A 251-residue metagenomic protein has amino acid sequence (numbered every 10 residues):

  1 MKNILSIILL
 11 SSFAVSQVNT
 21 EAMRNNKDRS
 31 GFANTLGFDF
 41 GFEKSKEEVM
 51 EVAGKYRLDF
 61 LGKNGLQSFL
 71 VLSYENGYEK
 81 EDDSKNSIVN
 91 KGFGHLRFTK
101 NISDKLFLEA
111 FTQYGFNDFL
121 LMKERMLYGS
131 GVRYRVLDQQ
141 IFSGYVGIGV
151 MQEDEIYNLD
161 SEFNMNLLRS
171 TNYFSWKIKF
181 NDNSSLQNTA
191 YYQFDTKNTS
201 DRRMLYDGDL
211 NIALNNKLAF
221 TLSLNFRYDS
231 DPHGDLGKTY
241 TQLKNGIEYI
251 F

Functional and structural regions predicted by a protein language model:
Q17-F69: Short glycine/proline- and aromatic-enriched beta-strand/turn motifs that initiate or cap beta-hairpins
S30-F32, E48-V52, I88-G92, E124-Y128 (+4 more regions): Residues that define the transmembrane beta-barrel architecture of outer-membrane proteins
F32, N64-L70, K105-L108, Q140-G144 (+2 more regions): Repeated loop/turn-to-beta-strand initiation elements of outer-membrane beta-barrel proteins
F38-F42, L70-N76, A110-Y114, S130 (+4 more regions): Transmembrane beta-barrel strands of outer-membrane/channel proteins
F40-F42, L58-F60, K100, Y134-V136 (+5 more regions): Residue-level signature of outer-membrane beta-barrel architecture
F42-M50, D82-I88, F116-E124, D195-R203 (+1 more regions): Solvent-exposed loop/turn segments connecting transmembrane beta-strands in outer-membrane beta-barrel proteins
I141-K217: Outer-membrane beta-barrel transmembrane domain signature
I212-A213, T239-F251: Outer-membrane beta-barrel "beta-signal"
